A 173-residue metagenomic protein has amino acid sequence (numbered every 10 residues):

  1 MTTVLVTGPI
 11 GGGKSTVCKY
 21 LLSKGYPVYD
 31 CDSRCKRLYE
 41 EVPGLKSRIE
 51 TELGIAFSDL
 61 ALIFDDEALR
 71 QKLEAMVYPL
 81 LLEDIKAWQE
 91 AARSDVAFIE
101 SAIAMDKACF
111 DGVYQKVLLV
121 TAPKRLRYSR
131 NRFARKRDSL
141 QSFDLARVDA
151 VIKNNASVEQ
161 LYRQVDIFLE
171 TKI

Functional and structural regions predicted by a protein language model:
M1, K19, W88-A92, V96: Catalytic phosphate/metal-binding cores of nucleic-acid and nucleotide-processing enzymes, i.e., regions that mediate
M1-F57, V165-I173: Glycine-rich phosphate-binding loop of ATP-dependent small-molecule kinases
V4, Y29, K116-L118, A150-I152: Hydrophobic/aromatic beta-strand patches that form the interior of the parallel beta-sheet core in alpha/beta enzyme
T16, D106-D111: Charged, compositionally biased, marginally structured helical/coil segments
D32, L73, F98, I152 (+1 more regions): Residue-level signal for inorganic ion chemistry
S33-S94: ATP-dependent small-molecule kinase phosphotransfer cores that center on conserved nucleotide phosphate-binding segments
I85, R93, C109-G112, V120 (+2 more regions): Small-molecule kinase domains that catalyze NTP-dependent phosphoryl transfer to phosphate-bearing small molecules
A97-A104: Switch II (G3) loop of P-loop NTPases
